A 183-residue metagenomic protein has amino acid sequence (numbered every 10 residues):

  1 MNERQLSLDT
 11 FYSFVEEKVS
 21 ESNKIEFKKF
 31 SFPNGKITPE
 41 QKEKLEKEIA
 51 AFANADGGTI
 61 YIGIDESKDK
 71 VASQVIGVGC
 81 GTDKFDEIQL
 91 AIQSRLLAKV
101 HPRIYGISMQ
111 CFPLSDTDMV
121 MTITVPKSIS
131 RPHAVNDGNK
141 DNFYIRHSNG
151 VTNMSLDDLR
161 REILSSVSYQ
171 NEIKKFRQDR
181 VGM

Functional and structural regions predicted by a protein language model:
M1-M183: Conserved N-terminal catalytic/coupling substructures associated with nucleotide/phosphate chemistry
